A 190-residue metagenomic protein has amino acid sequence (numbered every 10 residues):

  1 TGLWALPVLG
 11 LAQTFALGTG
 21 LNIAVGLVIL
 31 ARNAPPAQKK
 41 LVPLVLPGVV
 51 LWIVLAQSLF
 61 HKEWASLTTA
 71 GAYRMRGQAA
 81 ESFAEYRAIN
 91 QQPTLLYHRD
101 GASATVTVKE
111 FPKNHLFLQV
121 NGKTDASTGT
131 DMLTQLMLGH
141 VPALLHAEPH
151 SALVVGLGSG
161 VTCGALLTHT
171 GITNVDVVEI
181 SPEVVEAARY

Functional and structural regions predicted by a protein language model:
T1-Y190: Alpha-helical transmembrane segments of multi-pass membrane proteins
